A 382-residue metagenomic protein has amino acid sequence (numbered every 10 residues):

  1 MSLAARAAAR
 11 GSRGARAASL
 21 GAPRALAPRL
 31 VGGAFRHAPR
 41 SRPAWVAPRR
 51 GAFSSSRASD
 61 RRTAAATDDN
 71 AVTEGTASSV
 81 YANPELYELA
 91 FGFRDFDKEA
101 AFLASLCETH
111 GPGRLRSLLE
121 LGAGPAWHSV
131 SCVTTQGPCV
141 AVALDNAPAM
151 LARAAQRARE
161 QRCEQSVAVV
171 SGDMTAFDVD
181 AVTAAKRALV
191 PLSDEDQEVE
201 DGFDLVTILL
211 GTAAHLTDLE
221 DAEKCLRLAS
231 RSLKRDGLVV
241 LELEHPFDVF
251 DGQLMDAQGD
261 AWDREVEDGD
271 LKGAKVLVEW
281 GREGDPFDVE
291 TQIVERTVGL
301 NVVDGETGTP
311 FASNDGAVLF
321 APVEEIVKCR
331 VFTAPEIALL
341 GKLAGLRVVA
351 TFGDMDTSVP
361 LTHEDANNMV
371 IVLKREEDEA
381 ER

Functional and structural regions predicted by a protein language model:
M1-P39, A44: N-terminal chloroplast transit peptides
T67-G113, W127: Conserved class I S-adenosyl-L-methionine
R114-G124: Conserved class I S-adenosyl-L-methionine
V130-K186: Class I SAM-dependent methyltransferase SAM/SAH-binding core
E223-R235: A short glycine-rich, Lys/Arg-flanked "PGG" loop and its adjoining helix->strand segment in the class I
D236-L243: Conserved beta-strand signature within the Rossmann-like core of class I S-adenosyl-L-methionine
L243-L339: SAM-dependent methyltransferase
V327-R382: C-terminal lobe and adjacent flexible extensions of AdoMet/dcAdoMet transferase-like proteins
